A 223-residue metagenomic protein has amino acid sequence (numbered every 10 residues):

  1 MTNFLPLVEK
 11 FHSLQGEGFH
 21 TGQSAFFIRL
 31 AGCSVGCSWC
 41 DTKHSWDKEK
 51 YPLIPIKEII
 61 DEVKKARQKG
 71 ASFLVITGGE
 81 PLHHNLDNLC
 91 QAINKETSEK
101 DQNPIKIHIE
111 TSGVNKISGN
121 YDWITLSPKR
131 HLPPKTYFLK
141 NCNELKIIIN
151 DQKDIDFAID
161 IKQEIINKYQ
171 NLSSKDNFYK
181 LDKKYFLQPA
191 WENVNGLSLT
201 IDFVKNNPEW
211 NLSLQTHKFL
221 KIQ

Functional and structural regions predicted by a protein language model:
M1-F27, A31, V35-W39, K43 (+3 more regions): Flexible, acidic/Gly-rich N-terminal and inter-domain linker regions that tether and position cofactor-handling modules
T2, V35-C37, A66, P133-P134 (+1 more regions): Short amphipathic alpha-helical segments, especially helix-boundary/capping motifs
L5, H12-F19, Q23, R67 (+3 more regions): Residue-level detector of functional hotspots within protein domains
L5-E9, S24-A25, A31-Y121: Conserved Radical SAM active-site core
L82-Q223: Conserved AdoMet/S-adenosylmethionine-binding subsite of the radical SAM
